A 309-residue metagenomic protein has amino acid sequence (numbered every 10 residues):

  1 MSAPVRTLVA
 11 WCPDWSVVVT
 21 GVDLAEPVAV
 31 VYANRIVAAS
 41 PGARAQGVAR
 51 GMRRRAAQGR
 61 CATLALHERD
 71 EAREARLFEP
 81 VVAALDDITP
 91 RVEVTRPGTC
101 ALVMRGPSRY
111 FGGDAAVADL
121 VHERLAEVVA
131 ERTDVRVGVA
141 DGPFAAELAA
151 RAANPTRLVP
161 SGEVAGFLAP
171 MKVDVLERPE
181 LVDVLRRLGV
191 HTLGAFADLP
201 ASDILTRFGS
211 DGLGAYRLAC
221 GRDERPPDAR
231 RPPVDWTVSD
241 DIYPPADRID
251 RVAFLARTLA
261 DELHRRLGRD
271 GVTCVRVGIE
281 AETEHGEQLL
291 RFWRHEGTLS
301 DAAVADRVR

Functional and structural regions predicted by a protein language model:
M1-A101, G106-S108, A115-A116, L120-R124: Residues that scaffold, gate, or flank divalent-cation-dependent active/transport sites
T7-V9, T63-L64, V182-R309: DNA-contacting surface of Y-family translesion DNA polymerases
D14, Y32, V129, A281-E287: Short acidic, glycine-rich loop/turn motifs
A38-P41, D114-A115, E147-A153, F208 (+1 more regions): Short acidic, glycine/serine/threonine-rich loops at helix termini
Q46-V48, G162-D198: Amphipathic, charged-and-aliphatic alpha-helical interface segments that function as noncatalytic docking
A57, G98, V137, F196 (+1 more regions): A residue-level signal for conserved active-site and pocket-lining positions in enzyme catalytic cores
A83, A116-L158, L213-L218: Structured, non-catalytic alpha/beta "coupling" segments that mediate domain-domain communication and provide generic
T95-T99, V137-P143, C274-R276: Short Gly/Ser/Thr- and Asp/Glu-enriched loop/turn motifs at secondary-structure junctions
